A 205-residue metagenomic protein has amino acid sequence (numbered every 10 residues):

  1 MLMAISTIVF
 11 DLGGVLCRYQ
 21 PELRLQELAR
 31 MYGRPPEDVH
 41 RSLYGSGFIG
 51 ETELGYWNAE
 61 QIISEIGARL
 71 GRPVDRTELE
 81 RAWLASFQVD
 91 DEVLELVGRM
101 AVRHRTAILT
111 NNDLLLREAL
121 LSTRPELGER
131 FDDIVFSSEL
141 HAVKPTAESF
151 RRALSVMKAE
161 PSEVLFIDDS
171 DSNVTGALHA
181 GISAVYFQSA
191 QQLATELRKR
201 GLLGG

Functional and structural regions predicted by a protein language model:
L2-I5, F10, D113-L114, E118-G205: Asp-based, Mg2+/Mn2+-dependent phosphohydrolase catalytic module
L2-Y44, H179: Active-site neighborhood of HAD-like aspartate-dependent phosphohydrolases
D11-G14, G55, M100, I108 (+2 more regions): Generic structural signal for small/hydrophobic residues in well-ordered secondary structure, especially within
L25-L28, L43, I63-G67, L79-W83 (+1 more regions): Hydrophobic alpha-helical core bundles mediating ligand binding, dimerization, or RNAP-core interactions
Y32-S42, L70-R81, G204-G205: Short, surface-exposed acidic
G47-T52, L116-E118: A short acidic, helix-capping loop that chelates divalent metal ions and anchors anionic groups
I49-E80: A metal-dependent, Asp-based hydrolase signature
A68, T77-A107, A147, A190: Short, acidic loop-to-helix structural element flanking the phosphoryl-transfer center in phosphate-processing enzymes
